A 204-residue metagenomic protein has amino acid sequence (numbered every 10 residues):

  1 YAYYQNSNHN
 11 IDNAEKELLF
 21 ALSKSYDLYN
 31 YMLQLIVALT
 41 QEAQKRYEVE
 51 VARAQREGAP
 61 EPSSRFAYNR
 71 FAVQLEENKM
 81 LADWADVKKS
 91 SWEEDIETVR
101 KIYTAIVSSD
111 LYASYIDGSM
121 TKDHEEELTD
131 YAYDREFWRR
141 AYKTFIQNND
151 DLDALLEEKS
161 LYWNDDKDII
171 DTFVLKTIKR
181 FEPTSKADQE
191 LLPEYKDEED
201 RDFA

Functional and structural regions predicted by a protein language model:
Y1-A204: Class I Rossmann-like S-adenosyl-L-methionine
